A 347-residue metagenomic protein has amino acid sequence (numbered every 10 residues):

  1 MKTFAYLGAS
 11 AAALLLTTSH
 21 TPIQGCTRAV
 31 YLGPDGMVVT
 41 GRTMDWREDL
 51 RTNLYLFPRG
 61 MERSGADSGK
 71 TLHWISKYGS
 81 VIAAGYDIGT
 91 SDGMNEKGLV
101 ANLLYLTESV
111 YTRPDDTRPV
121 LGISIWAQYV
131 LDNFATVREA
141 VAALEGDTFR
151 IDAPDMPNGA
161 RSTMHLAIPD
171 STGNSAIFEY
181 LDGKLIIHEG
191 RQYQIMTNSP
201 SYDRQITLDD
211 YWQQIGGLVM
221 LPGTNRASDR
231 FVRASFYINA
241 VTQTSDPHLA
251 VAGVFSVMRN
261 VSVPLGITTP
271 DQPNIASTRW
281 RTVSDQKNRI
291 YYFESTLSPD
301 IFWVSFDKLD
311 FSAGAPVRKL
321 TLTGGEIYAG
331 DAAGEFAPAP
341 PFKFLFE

Functional and structural regions predicted by a protein language model:
M1-A5: Positively charged n-region of N-terminal signal peptides that target proteins for export
G8-S19: Bacterial N-terminal signal peptides
I23-V39, D152-P154, R161-S162, S171 (+1 more regions): C-terminus-biased signal that marks the final domain/tail of proteins
Q24-R118, I151, A329-G330, E335: A contiguous strand-loop segment
V39-G41, V100-L103, A167-P169, I177 (+1 more regions): Structural recognition of the beta-strand scaffold that forms the well-ordered cores of secreted hydrolase catalytic
Y55-H73, V110-F149, A315-E326: Compact, glycine/acidic-enriched structural inserts
N95-K97, L131-E139, T244-V251, Q286-N288: A short, structured loop/turn motif at beta-sheet edges
V137, V141-F178: Aromatic- and glycine-enriched pocket-lining scaffold segments that form the walls of small-molecule binding clefts
